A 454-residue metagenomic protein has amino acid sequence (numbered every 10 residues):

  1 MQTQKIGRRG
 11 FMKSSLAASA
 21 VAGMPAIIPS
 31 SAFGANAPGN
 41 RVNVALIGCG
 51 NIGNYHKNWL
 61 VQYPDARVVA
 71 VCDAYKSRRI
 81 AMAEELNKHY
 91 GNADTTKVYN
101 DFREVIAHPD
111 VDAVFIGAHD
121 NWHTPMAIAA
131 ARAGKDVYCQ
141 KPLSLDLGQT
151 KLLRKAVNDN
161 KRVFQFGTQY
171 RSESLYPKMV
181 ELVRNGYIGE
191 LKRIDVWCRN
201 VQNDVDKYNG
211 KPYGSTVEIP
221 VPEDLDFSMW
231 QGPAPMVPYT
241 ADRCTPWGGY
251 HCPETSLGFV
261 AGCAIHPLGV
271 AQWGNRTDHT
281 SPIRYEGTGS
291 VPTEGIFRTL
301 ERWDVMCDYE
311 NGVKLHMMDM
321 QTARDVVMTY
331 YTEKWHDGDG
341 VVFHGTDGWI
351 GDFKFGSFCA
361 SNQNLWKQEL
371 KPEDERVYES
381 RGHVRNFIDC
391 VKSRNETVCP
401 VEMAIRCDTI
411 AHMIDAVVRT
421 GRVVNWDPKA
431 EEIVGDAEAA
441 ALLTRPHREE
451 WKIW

Functional and structural regions predicted by a protein language model:
M1-C139, G148-V163: N-terminal glycine-/serine-/threonine-rich beta1-alpha1-beta2 phosphate-ribose binding loop of Rossmann-like
T3-K5, S14-A22, G34, Y55 (+5 more regions): C-terminal helical cap and adjacent loop that interface with cofactors, partners, or active-site loops
M12, K57, I80-A83, R103-I106 (+11 more regions): Non-transmembrane alpha-helical segments in soluble domains of secreted/periplasmic/extracellular proteins
Y75, W197-N203, A234, G289-P292 (+3 more regions): Glycine-rich beta-alpha junction loops
Y75-R78, Y99, A118-H123, L143-L145 (+5 more regions): Short, solvent-exposed turn/loop segments enriched in Gly/Ser/Thr/Pro and often Arg
D136, S144-D224: A contiguous active-site-proximal alpha/beta segment in oxidoreductase catalytic domains
E218-P220, D224, S228-V313: Rossmann-like dinucleotide-binding domain that binds NAD(P)(H)
G295-W303, D308, V313-G340, H344: Extended hydrophobic/aromatic segments used for targeting, binding, or gating
